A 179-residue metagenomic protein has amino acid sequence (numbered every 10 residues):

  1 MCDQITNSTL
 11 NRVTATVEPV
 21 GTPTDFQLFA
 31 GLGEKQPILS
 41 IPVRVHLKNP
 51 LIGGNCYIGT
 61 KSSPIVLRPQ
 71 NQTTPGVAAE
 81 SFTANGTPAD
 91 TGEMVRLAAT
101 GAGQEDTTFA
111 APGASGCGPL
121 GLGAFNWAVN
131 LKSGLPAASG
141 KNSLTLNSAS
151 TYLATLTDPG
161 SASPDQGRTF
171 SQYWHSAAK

Functional and structural regions predicted by a protein language model:
M1-K179: Extracytosolic secretory-pathway proteins
